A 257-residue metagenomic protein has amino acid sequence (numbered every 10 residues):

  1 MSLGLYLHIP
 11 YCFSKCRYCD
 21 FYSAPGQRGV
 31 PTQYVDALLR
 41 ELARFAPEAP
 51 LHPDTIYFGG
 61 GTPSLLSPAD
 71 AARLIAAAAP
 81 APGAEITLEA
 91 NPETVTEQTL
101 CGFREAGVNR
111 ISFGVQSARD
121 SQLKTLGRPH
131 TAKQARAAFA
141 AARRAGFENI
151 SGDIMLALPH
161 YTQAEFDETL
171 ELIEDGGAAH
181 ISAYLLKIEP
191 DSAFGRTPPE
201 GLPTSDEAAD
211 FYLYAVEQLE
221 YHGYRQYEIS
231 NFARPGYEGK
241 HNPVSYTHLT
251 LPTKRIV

Functional and structural regions predicted by a protein language model:
S2, S23-F45, H52-L249, R255: C-terminal scaffold of the Radical SAM
S2-I9: Immediate flanking context of iron-sulfur cluster ligation sites
Y11-F21: Local cysteine-cluster metal-coordination motifs and their immediate loop/turn environment, predominantly Fe-S cluster
